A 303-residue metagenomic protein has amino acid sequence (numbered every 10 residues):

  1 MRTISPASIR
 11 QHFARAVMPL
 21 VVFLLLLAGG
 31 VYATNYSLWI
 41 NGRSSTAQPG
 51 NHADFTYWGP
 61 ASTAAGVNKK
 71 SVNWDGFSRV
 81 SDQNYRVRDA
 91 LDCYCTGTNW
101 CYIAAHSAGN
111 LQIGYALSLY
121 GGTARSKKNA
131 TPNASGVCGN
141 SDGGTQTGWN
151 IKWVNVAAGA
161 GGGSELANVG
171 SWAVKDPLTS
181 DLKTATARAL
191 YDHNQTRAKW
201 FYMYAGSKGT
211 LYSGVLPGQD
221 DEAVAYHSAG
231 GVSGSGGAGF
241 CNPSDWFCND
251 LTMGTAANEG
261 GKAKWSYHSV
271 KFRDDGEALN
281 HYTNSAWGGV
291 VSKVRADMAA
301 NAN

Functional and structural regions predicted by a protein language model:
M1-H12: N-terminal secretory signal peptides that target proteins for export/translocation
V17-A28: Bacterial N-terminal signal peptides
A33-I103, G162-E165, W172: Active-site catalytic motif of lipid deacylating hydrolases and related acyltransferases
N35-S37, Y85-W200: Serine-dependent carboxylesterase/thioesterase catalytic core of lipase-like alpha/beta-hydrolase/SGNH enzymes
R43-S45, N110, A160-G162, K208-L211: Short, solvent-exposed loop/turn segments at secondary-structure junctions
Q195-N303: C-terminal catalytic-base region of ester-bond hydrolases, centering on the histidine of the charge-relay
